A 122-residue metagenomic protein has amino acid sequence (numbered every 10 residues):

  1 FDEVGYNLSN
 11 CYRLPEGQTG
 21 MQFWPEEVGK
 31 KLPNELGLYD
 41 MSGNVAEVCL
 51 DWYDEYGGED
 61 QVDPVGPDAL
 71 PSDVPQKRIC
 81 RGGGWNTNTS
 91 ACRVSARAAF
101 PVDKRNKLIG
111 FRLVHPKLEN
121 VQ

Functional and structural regions predicted by a protein language model:
F1-S42, A98: Short, well-ordered junction/capping motifs at the entry into regular secondary structure
G20-W24, D40-Q122: Surface-exposed recognition segments
